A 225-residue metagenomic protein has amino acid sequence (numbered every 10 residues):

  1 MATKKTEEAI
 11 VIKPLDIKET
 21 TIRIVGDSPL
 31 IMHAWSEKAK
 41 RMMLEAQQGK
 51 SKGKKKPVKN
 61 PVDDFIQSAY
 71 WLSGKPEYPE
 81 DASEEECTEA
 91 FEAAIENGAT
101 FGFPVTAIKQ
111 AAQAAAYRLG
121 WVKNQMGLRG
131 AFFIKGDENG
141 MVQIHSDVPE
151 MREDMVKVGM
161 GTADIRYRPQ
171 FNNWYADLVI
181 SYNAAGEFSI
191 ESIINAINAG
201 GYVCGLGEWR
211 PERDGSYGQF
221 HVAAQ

Functional and structural regions predicted by a protein language model:
M1-Q225: RNA-interacting cores
